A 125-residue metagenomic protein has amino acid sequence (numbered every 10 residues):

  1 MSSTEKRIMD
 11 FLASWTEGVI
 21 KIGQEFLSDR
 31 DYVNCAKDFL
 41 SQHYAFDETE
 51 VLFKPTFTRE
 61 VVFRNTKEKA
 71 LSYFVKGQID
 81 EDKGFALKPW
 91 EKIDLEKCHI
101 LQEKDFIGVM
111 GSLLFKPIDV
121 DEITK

Functional and structural regions predicted by a protein language model:
M1-S3, Q24-L27: Amphipathic/hydrophobic helical signal segments and adjacent flexible N-terminal regions that mediate secretion
S2-T4, M9, I20, Y44-E48 (+1 more regions): A beta-strand edge to alpha-helix "cap/lid" segment located at domain peripheries
F11, W15, C35-A36, A70: Stable alpha-helical elements in mature extracytoplasmic
W15, V19-F26, H43-Y44: Sec/Tat-exported extracytoplasmic proteins
F26-L40: Short, glycine/small-hydrophobic-rich surface segments
